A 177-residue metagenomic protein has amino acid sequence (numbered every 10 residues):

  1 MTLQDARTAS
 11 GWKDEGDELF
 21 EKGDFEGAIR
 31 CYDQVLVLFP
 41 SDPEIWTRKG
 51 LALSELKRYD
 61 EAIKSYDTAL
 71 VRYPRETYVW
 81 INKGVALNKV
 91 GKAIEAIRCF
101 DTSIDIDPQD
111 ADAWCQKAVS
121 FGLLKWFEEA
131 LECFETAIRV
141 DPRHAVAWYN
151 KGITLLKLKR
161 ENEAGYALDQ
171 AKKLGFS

Functional and structural regions predicted by a protein language model:
R7-E44, R48-E55: Alpha-helical segment of the N-proximal tetratricopeptide repeat
A9, P43-E44, T77-Y78, A111-D112 (+1 more regions): Helix-start (N-cap) detector for alpha-helical repeat units in TPR-like alpha-solenoids, especially tetratricopeptide
V35, T68-A69, T102-S103, T136-A137 (+1 more regions): Canonical positions in the second alpha-helix
